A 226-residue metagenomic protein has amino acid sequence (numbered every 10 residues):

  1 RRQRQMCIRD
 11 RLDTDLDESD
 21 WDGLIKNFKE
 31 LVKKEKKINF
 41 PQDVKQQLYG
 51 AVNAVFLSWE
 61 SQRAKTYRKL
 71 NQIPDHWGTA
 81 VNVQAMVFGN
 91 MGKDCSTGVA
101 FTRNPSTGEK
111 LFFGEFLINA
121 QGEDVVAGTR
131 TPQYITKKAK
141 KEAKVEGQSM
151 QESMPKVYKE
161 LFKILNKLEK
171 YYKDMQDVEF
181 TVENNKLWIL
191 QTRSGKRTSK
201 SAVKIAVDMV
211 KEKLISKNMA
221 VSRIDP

Functional and structural regions predicted by a protein language model:
R1-Q5, R9-K26, F116, D174-P226: Terminal amphipathic helices with adjacent charged low-complexity linkers/tails
R1-Q5, R9-T107, N119, R130-E160 (+2 more regions): Extended, highly charged
K33, K37, L57-S61, N166-D174 (+2 more regions): Generic secondary-structure signature for well-ordered alpha-helical cores
A80-Q84, V99-T102, L111-L117, V126 (+3 more regions): Structured core elements
G92-D94, S106-L111, K173, N184-L187: Coil-to-beta-strand transition motifs
K110-L111, E115-E123, L161-Q176: Phosphate-binding core of ATP-grasp and ATP-grasp-like enzymes
G122-T131, R197-I205: A short, polar/charged loop-to-alpha-helix boundary motif
